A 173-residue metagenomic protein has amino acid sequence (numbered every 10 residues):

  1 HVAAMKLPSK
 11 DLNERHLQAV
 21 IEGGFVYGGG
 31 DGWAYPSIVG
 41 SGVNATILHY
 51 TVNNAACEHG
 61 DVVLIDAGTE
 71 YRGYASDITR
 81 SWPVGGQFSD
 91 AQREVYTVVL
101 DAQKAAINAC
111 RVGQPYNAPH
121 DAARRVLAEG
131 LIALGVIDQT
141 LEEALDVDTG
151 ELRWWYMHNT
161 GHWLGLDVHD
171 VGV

Functional and structural regions predicted by a protein language model:
H1-V173: Active-site neighborhoods and metal-handling regions in enzymes and metal-associated proteins
